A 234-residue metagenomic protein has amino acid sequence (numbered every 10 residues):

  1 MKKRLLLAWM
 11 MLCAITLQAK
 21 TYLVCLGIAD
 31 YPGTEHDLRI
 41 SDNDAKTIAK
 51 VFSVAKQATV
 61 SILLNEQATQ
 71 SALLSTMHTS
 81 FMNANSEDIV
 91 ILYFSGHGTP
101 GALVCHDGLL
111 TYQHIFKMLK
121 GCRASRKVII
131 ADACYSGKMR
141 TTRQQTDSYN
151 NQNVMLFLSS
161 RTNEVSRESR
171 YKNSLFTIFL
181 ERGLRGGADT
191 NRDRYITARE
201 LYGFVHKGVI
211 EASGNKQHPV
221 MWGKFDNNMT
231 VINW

Functional and structural regions predicted by a protein language model:
K2, Q18-W234: Cysteine endopeptidase catalytic domains of the caspase/legumain-like
K2-A8: Sec-dependent signal peptide recognition, specifically the positively charged N-region followed immediately by
W9-Q18: Hydrophobic h-region of N-terminal signal peptides that target proteins for export in Gram-negative bacteria
